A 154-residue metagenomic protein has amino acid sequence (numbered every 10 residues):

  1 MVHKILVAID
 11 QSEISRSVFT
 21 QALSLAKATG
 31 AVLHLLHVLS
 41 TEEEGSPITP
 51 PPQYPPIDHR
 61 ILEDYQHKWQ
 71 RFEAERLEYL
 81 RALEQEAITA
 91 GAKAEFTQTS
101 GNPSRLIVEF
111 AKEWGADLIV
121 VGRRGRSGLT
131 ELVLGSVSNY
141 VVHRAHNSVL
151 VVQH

Functional and structural regions predicted by a protein language model:
M1-V2, H154: Absolute protein N-terminus
H3-E63, A90-E95: Small/aliphatic-rich secondary-structure junction motif
D10-Q11, R71-F72, E95-F96, R126: A generic structural signal for short
S15, Y65-L80, L134: Amphipathic, non-transmembrane alpha-helical scaffold segments
T41-E43, A74-I119: Structural beta-alpha unit
R105, E109-H154: Gly/Ser-rich helix-loop-strand patches that form or flank binding pockets for ribonucleotide-derived cofactors
